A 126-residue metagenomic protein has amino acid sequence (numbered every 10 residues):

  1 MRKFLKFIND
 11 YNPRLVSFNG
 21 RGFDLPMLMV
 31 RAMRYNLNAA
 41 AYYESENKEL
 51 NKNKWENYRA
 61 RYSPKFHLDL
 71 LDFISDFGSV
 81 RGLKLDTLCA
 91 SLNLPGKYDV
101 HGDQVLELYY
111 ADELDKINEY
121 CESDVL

Functional and structural regions predicted by a protein language model:
M1-K3: Glycine-rich, highly charged phosphate/nucleotide-binding loops
K6, Y11-E119, L126: Metal-dependent phosphoesterase core characteristic of DEDDh/y 3'-5' exonuclease domains
